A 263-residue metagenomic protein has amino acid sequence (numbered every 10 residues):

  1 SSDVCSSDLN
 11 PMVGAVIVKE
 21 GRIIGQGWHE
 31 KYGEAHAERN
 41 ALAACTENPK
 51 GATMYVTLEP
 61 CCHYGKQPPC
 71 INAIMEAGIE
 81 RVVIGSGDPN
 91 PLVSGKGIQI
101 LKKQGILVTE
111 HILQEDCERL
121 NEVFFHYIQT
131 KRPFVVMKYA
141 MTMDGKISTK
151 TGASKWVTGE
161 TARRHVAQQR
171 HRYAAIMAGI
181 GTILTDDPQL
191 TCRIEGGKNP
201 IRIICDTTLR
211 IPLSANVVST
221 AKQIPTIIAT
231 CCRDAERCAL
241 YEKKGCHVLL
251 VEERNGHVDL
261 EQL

Functional and structural regions predicted by a protein language model:
S1-S6: Short, small-residue-biased leader/transition segments that mark boundaries at the very start of proteins
S7-N10, P212-L213: Short N-terminal binding/cap micro-motifs at the start of the first secondary-structure element
L9-M12, F134-V135: Short, small/polar residue-rich loop motifs at catalytic or cofactor-binding pockets
V13-G21, Y139-A140: Short beta-strand scaffold segments in enzyme catalytic cores
I17-D116, I201, I227, C232 (+1 more regions): Zn2+-dependent cytidine deaminase-like catalytic core
L42-T46, F125, A167: Generic structural signal for well-ordered alpha-helical scaffold segments
N121-Q129, F134: Flexible, polar/acidic helix-loop-strand segments at domain edges
H126, V136-M143, I147-L263: Active-site ligand-binding patch in enzyme domains
